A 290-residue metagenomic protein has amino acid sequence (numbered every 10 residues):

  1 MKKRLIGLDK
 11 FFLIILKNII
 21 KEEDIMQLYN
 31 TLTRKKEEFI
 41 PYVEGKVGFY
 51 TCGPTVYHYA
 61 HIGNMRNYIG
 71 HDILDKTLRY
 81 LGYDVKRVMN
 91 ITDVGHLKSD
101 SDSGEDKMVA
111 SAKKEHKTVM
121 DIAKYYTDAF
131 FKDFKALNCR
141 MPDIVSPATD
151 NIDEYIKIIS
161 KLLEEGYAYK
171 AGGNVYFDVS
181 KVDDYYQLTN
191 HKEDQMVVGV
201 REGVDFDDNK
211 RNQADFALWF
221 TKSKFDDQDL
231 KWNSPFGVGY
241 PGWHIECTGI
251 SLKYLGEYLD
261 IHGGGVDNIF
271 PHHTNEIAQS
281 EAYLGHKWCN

Functional and structural regions predicted by a protein language model:
K2-R4, K17-N18: Polybasic, lysine-rich low-complexity intrinsically disordered segments
K10-I25: Short, Lys/Arg-enriched N-terminal segments with co-localized hydrophobic residues within the first ~10-30 amino acids
D24-Y57, D72, K132, E154-N290: Alpha-helical recognition segments enriched in aromatics with Gly/Pro capping that present substrate-recognition
T33-K36, Y42-N138: N-terminal, positively charged nucleic-acid-binding surface of large information/translation enzymes
G82-V85, A136-D143, A168-Y169, Y258-L259: Surface-exposed helix-capping loop/turn segments at secondary-structure junctions
V88-G95, A123-F130, R140-Y155, G173-V182: Short, glycine/charge-rich beta-strand/loop segments that flank catalytic centers and engage negatively charged groups
A112-T118, I144-T149, G237, G265: The substrate-binding groove and active-site-proximal loops of carbohydrate-active enzymes, especially glycoside
